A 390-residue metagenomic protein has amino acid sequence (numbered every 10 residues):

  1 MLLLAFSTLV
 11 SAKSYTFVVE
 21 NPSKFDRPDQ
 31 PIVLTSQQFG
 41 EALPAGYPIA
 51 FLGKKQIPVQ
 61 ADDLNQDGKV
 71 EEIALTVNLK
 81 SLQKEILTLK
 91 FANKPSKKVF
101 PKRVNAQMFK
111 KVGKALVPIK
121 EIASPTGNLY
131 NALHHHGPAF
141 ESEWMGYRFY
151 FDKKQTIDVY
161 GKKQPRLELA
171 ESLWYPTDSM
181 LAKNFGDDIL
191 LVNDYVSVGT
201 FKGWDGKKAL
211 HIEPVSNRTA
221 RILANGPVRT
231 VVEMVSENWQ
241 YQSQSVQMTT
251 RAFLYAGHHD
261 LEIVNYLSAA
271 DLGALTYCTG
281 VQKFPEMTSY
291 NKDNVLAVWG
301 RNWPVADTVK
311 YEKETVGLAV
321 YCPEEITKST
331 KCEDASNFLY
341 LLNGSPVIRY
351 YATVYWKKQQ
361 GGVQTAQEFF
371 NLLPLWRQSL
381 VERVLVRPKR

Functional and structural regions predicted by a protein language model:
A5-S11: N-terminal signal peptide c-region/cleavage motif recognized by signal peptidases
K13-K114, P118, A123, G127-N128 (+1 more regions): Alpha-mannosidase-like glycoside hydrolase catalytic domains involved in N-glycan trimming, generalizing to other
Y47-E72, Q240, M287-W303, A319-I326: Solvent-exposed beta-strand/loop surfaces of large extracellular or lumenal domains
N65-L79, L318-R390: Beta-strand-rich recognition/accessory modules
E85-P95, V232-S236, P346-Q360: Short, hydrophobic/aromatic-enriched beta-strand segments in well-ordered soluble domains
T88, N93-E213: Solvent-exposed N-terminal domain segments of exported/luminal and surface proteins
M180-A256: Extended, loop-rich substrate-binding clefts of extracytoplasmic carbohydrate-active enzymes
M248, H259-N294: Acidic (Asp/Glu-rich), glycine- and aromatic
